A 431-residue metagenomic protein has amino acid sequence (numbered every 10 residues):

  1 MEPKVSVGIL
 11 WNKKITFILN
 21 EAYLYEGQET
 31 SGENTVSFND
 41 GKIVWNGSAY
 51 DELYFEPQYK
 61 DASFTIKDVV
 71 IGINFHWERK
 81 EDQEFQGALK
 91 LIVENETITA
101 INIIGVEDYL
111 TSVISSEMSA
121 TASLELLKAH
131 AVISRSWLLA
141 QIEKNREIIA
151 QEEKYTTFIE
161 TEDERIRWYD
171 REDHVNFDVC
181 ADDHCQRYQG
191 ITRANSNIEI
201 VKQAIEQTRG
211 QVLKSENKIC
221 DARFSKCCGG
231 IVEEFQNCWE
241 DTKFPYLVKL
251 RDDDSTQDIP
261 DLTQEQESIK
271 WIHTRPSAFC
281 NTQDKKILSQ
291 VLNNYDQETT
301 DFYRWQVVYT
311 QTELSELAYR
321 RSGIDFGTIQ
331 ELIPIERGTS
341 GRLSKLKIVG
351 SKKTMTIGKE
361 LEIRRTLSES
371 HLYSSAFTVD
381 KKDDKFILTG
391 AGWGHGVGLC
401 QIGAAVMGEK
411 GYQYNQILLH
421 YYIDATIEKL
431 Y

Functional and structural regions predicted by a protein language model:
M1-Y431: Conserved, single-site charged/polar hotspot
